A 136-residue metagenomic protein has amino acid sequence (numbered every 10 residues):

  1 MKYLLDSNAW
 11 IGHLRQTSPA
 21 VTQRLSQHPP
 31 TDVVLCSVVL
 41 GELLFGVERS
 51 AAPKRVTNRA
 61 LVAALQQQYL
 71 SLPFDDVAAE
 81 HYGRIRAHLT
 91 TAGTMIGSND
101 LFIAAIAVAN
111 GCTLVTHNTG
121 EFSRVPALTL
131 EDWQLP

Functional and structural regions predicted by a protein language model:
M1, A104, V108-P136: Acidic, PIN/NYN-like endoribonuclease modules and their adjacent C-terminal/linker elements
M1-C36, V47-A64, T91, P136: Short, well-structured N-terminal submotif of metal-dependent ribonuclease cores
D6-S7, V21, L43, Y82 (+2 more regions): Generic structural signal for small/hydrophobic residues in well-ordered secondary structure, especially within
A9-W10, V39, A78, F102 (+1 more regions): Alpha-helix capping/helix-boundary segments
R24, S37, L61, H81 (+2 more regions): Residue-level recognition of specific faces of alpha-helices
S37-V39, D75, Q134: Residues at the C-termini of beta-strands that transition into short coil/loop
F45-E48, Q68-V115: Active-site neighborhoods of divalent-metal-dependent phosphate/nucleic-acid chemistry enzymes
